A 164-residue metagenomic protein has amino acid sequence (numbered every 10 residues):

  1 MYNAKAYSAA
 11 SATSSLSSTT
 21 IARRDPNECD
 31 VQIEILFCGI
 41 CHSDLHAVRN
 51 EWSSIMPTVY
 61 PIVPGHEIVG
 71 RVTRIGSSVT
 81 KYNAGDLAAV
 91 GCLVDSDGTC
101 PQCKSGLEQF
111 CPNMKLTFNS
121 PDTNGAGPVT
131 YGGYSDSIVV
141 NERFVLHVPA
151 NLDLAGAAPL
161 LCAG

Functional and structural regions predicted by a protein language model:
M1-Y7: Short structural boundary motif marking the start of a folded domain
T13-S18, H42-S43: Short N-terminal binding/cap micro-motifs at the start of the first secondary-structure element
R24-C38, W52-K104, Q109, Y131 (+1 more regions): Glycine-rich beta-strand-centered segment in the early N-terminal region that forms part of a ligand/cofactor-binding
S43-R49: Cytochrome P450 core scaffold surrounding the K-helix E-X-X-R motif and the conserved "meander" helix-loop region
L45, K104-T123: Iron-sulfur (Fe-S) cluster-binding segments and ferredoxin-like electron-carrier domains, especially [2Fe-2S]
W52-T58, M114-P128: Short cysteine/histidine-rich metal-coordination sites, predominantly Zn2+-binding motifs
A126-Y134, L152-G164: A glycine-rich, Thr/Ser-enriched phosphate-binding loop motif common to dinucleotide/cofactor-binding enzymes
S137-V145: A short glycine-rich beta-alpha junction/loop motif
